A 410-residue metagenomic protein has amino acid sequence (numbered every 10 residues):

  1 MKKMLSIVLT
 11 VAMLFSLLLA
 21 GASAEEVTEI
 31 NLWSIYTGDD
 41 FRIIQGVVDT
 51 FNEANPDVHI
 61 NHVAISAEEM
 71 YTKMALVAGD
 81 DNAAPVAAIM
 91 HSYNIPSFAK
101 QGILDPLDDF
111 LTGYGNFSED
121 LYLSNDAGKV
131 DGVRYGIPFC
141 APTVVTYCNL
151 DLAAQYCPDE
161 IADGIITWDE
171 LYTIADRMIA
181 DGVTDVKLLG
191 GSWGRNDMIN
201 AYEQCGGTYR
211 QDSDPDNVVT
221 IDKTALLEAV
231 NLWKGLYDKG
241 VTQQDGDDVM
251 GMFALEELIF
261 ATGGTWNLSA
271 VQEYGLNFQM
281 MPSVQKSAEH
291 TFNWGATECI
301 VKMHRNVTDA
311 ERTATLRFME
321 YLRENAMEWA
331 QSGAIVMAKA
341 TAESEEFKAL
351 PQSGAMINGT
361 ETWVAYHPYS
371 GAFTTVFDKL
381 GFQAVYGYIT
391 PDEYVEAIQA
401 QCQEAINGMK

Functional and structural regions predicted by a protein language model:
E26-T37, V58-V63, V86-A87, Y135 (+1 more regions): Short, well-ordered beta-strand elements
T37-H59, P96, F377, V395: Short, polar/charged alpha-helical segment
T50-L121, A154-E160, I166, I259-F260 (+1 more regions): Extracytoplasmic "Venus flytrap"/periplasmic binding protein-like
H59, A154, D238-V241, Q272-I335: Extracytoplasmic/periplasmic substrate-recognition and gating elements
H91-V145, D169-Y172, A201, N277-P282 (+1 more regions): Hinge/lid segment of periplasmic solute-binding proteins
D131-F139, V144, D169-V218: Extracytoplasmic/periplasmic solute-binding protein
Y172-M178, P215-D245: Glycine-centered hinge/linker elements that transmit conformational signals in sensory and ligand-binding systems
M281, A330-Q383, N407-M409: Long, aromatic- and glycine/proline-rich binding clefts that accommodate carbohydrate-like moieties
